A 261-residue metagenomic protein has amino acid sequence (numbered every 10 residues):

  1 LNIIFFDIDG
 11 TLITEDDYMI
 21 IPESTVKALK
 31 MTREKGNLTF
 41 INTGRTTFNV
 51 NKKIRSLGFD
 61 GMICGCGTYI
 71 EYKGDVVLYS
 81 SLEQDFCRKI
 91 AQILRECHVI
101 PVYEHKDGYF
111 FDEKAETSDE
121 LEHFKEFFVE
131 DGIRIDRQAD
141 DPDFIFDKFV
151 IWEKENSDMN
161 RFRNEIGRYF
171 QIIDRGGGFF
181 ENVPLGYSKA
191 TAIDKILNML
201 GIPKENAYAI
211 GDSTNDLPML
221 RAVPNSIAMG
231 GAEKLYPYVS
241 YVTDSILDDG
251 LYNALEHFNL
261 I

Functional and structural regions predicted by a protein language model:
L1-I3, P22, E181-I261: Mg2+-dependent phosphoryl-transfer enzymes with acidic/Ser/Thr/Gly-rich catalytic loops
N2-Y18, L220: Asp-based phosphoryl-transfer active-site loop
F5-F6, G10, Y69-Y72, P142 (+1 more regions): Short, basic/glycine-rich phosphate-binding loops at helix/coil junctions that contact nucleotide phosphates
D16-I20, D75-V77, S240: Short, solvent-exposed loop/turn segments at secondary-structure boundaries
D17-M31, A228-G231: Basic, amphipathic juxtamembrane/active-site segments that coordinate anionic phosphate or diphosphate groups
E23-S118: Active-site phosphate-binding/coordination module
L57-G58, C66, E165-Y169, A222-V223 (+1 more regions): Short, structured coil segments at secondary-structure junctions
C97-V99, E104-A222: Conserved acidic, metal-coordinating active-site core of Asp-based, Mg2+-dependent phosphoryl-transfer enzymes
